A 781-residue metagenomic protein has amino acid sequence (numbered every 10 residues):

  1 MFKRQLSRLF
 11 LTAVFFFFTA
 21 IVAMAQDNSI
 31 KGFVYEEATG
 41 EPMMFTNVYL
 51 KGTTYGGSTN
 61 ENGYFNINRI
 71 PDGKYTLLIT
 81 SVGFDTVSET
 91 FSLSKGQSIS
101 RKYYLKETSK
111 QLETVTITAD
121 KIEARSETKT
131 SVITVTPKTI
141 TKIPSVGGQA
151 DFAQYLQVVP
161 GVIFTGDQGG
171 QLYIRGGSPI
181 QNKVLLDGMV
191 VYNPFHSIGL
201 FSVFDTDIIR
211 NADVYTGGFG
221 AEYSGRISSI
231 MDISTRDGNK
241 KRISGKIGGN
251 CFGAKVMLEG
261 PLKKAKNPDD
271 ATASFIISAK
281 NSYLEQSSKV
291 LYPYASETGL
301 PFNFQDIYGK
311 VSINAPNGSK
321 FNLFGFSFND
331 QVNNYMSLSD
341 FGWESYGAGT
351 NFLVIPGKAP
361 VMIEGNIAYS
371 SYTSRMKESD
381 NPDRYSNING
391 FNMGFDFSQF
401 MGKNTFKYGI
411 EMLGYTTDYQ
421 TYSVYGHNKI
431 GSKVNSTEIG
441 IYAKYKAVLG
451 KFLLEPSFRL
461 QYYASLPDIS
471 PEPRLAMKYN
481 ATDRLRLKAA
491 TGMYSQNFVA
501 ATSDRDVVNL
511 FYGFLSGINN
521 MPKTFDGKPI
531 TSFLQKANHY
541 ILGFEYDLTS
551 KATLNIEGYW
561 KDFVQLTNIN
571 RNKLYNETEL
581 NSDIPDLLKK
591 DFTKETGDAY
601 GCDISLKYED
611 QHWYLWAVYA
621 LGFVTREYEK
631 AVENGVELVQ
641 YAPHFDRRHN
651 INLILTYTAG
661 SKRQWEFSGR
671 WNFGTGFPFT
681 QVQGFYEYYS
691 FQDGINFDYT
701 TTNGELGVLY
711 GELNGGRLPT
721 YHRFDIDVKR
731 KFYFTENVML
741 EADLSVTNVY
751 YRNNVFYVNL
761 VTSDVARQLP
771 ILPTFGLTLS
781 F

Functional and structural regions predicted by a protein language model:
M24-T114, T118: Periplasm-facing N-terminal accessory domains of Gram-negative outer-membrane beta-barrel systems
D85, S92-K95, T118-F219, R236: Periplasmic N-terminal accessory/gating domains of Gram-negative outer-membrane beta-barrel systems
Q157, D340-F341, G349-I355, Y494-N555 (+2 more regions): Outer-membrane beta-barrel signature, preferentially recognizing the C-terminal barrel domain of Gram-negative
V158-V159, V203-S244, K255-M257, K264-K266: A beta-strand signature from Gram-negative outer-membrane beta-barrel systems, especially the internal plug domain
F252-Y283, Y294-Q331, D340-M362, Q399-F406: Transmembrane beta-barrel wall of Gram-negative outer-membrane proteins
G390-G394, S432-V434, E438-Y442, P529 (+5 more regions): Outer membrane beta-barrel strand-and-loop segments of large Gram-negative receptors, especially TonB-dependent
V448, W560-D562, N581-P678: Gram-negative outer-membrane beta-barrel transporters
N672-G704, R717-D725, K729-F781: C-terminal beta-signal and adjacent terminal beta-strands/loops of Gram-negative outer-membrane beta-barrel proteins
